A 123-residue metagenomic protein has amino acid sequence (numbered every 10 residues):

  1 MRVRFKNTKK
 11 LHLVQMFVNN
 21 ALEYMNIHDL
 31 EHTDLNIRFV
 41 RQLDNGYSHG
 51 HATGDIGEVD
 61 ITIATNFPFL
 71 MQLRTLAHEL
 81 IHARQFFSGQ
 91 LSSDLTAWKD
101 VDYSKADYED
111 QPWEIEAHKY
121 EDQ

Functional and structural regions predicted by a protein language model:
M1-K9, L13, T33-N45: Hydrophobic or amphipathic, alpha-helical segments that drive membrane association/targeting
V3, V18, L35-I37, V59-I63: Hydrophobic beta-strand residues in large extracellular and virion-surface proteins
K9-H32: Zn2+-dependent metallopeptidase catalytic core
N36-D60, F69: Catalytic zinc-binding patch centered on the HExxH motif and its immediate surroundings that defines zinc-dependent
D60-L76: Short pre-active-site segment immediately N-terminal to the catalytic Zn-binding motif
L70, R74, F86-I115, K119: Post-HEXXH active-site segment of zinc metalloproteases
A77-Q85: Short active-site segment of divalent metal-dependent hydrolases/proteases that encodes the spacing between
E121-Q123: Short helix/loop segments within enzyme catalytic domains that coordinate or immediately flank catalytic cofactors
